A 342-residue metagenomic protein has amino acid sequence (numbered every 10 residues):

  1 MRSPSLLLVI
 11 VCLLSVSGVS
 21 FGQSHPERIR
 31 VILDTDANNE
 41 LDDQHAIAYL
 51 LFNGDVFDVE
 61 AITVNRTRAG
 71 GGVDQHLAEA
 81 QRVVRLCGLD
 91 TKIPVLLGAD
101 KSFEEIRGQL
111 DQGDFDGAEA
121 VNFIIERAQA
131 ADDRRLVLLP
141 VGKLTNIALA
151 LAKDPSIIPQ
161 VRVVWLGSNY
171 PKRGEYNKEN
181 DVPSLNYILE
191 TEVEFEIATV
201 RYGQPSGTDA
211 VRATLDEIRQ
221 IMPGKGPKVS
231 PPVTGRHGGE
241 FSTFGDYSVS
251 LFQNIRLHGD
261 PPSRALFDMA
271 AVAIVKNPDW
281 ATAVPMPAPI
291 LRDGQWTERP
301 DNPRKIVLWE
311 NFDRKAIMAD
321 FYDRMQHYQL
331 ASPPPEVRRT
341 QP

Functional and structural regions predicted by a protein language model:
M1-S5: Positively charged n-region of N-terminal signal peptides that target proteins for export
L7-S17: Bacterial N-terminal signal peptides
Q23-P342: N-terminal acidic, glycine/proline-rich low-complexity segments
